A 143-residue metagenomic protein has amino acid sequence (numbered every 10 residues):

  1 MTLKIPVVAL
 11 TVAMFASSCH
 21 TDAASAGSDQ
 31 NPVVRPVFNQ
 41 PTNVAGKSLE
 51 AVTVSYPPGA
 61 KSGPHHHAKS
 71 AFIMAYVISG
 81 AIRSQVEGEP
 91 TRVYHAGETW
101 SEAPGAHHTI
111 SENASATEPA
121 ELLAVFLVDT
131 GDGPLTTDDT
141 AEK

Functional and structural regions predicted by a protein language model:
K4-S18: Bacterial N-terminal signal peptides
C19-A26: Bacterial lipoprotein signal-peptidase II cleavage site
D29-P64, S70: A short glycine-rich, His/Asp/Glu-containing loop-to-beta-strand
P41, A45-G46, Y56-P58, G88-A106: Short acidic-glycine-tyrosine-enriched beta hairpin
G46-A51, K69-F72, E89, G105 (+1 more regions): Extracytoplasmic
S62-A68, V86, V93, S111-A114: Short histidine-centered beta-strand/loop micro-motifs that create catalytic or ligand/metal-coordination sites
S70-G88, A96-E98: Glycine- and acidic-residue-biased ligand/ion/polar-headgroup-sensing regions
R83, P90-T91, P104-G133: Ligand-binding loop in jelly-roll beta-barrel domains
